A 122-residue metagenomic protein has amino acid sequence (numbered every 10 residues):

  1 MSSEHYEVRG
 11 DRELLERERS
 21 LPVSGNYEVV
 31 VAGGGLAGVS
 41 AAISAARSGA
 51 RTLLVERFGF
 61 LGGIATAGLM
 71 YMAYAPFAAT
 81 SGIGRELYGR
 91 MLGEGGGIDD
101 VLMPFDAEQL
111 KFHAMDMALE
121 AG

Functional and structural regions predicted by a protein language model:
S2-D11, E18, S24-N26, S44 (+2 more regions): Conserved N-terminal/central alpha/beta ligand/cofactor-binding core
L21-G35: Beta1/beta-strand and adjacent pyrophosphate-binding region of the FAD-binding site in flavoprotein oxidoreductases
G38: N-terminal Rossmann-fold NAD(P) dinucleotide-binding loop
